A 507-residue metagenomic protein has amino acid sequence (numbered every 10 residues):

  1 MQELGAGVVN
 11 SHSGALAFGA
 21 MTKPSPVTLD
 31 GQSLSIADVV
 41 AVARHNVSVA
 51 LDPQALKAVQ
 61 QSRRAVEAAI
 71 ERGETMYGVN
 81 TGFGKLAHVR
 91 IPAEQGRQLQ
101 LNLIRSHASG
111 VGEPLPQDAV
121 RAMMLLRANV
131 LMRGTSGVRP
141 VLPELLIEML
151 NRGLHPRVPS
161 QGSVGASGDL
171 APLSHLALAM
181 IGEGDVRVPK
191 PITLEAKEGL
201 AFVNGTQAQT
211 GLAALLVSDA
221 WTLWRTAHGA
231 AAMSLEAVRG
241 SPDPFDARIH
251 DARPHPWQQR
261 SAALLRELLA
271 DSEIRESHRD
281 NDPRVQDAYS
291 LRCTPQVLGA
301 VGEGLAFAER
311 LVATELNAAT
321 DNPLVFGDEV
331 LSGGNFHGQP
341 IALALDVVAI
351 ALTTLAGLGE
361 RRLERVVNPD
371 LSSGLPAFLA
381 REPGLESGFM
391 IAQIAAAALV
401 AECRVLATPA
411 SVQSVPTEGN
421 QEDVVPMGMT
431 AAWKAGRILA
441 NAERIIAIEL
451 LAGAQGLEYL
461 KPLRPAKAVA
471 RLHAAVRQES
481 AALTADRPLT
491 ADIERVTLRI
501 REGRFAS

Functional and structural regions predicted by a protein language model:
M1-A20: N-terminal amphipathic/basic-hydrophobic helices that include classical n-h-c signal peptides and signal-anchor
M21-V47, L51-A58, S62-I70, A179-S507: C-terminal auxiliary extensions adjacent to catalytic cores
T22-A37, A43-G73, Q100-V158, V217 (+1 more regions): Glycine-rich, flexible loop motifs
E74, V89, S261: Polyanion/phosphate-binding surface patch
Y77-I91, Q95-L99, S106-N129, P159-I181 (+2 more regions): FAD-binding core of FAD-dependent oxidoreductases, characterized by glycine-rich FAD pyrophosphate-binding loops
A93-A108, R365-A377: Catalytic or ion-translocation cores adjacent to nucleophile or general acid/base/metal-coordination motifs in diverse
A128-M132, E148-H155, V164, G182 (+3 more regions): Alpha-helix capping at helix-to-loop junctions
R157-S167, F245-A247, F326: Short, surface-exposed recognition loops or helix-turn segments adjacent to catalytic cores
